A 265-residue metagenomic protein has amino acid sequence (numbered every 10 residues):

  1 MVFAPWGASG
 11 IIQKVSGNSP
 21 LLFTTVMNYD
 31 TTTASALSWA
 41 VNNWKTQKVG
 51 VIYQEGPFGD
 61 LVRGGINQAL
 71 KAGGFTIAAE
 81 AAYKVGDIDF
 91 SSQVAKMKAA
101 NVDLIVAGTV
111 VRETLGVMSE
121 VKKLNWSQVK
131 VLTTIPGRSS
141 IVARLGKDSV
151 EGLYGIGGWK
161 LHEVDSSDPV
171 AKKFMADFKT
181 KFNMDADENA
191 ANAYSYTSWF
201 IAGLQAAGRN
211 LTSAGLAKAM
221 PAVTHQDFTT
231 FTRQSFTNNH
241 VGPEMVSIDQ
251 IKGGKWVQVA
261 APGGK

Functional and structural regions predicted by a protein language model:
M1-E80, K130-Y154: Extracytoplasmic ligand/sensor domains, especially the bilobed periplasmic-binding protein
V2-P5, K48-Y53, N101-V111, V117 (+2 more regions): Periplasmic-binding protein-like
T24-K48, D89-S91, T114, H162-K172 (+2 more regions): Hydrophobic alpha-helical segments within soluble ligand-binding/sensing domains
S38-K45, N67-F75, A95-V102, S119-W126 (+4 more regions): Sec-exported extracytoplasmic/periplasmic mature domains
A79-D89: Short beta->alpha junction loops
V121-Y194, P262-G263: Extracellular/periplasmic periplasmic-binding protein-like sensory domains
T180-A190, I201-K255: Segments of small-molecule ligand-sensing domains
